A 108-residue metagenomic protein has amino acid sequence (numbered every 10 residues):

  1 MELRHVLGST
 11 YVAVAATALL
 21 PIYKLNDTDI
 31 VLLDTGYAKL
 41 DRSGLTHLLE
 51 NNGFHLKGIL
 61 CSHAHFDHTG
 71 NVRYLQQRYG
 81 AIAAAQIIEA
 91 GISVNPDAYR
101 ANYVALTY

Functional and structural regions predicted by a protein language model:
M1-N52: Conserved beta-strand hairpin/beta-sheet module of binuclear metal-dependent hydrolase folds, prominently
H47-Y108: Active-site HxH/HxHxD metal-binding segment of metal-dependent hydrolases
